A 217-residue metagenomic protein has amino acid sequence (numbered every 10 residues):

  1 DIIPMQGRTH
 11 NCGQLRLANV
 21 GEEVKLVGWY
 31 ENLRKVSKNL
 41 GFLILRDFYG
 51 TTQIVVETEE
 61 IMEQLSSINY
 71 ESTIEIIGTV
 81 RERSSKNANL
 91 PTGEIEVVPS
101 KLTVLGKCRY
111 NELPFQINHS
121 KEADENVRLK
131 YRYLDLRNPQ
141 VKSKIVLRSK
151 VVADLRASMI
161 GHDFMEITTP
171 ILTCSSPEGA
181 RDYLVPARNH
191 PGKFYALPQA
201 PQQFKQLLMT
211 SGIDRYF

Functional and structural regions predicted by a protein language model:
D1-F217: Class II aminoacyl-tRNA synthetase catalytic cores and aaRS-like
